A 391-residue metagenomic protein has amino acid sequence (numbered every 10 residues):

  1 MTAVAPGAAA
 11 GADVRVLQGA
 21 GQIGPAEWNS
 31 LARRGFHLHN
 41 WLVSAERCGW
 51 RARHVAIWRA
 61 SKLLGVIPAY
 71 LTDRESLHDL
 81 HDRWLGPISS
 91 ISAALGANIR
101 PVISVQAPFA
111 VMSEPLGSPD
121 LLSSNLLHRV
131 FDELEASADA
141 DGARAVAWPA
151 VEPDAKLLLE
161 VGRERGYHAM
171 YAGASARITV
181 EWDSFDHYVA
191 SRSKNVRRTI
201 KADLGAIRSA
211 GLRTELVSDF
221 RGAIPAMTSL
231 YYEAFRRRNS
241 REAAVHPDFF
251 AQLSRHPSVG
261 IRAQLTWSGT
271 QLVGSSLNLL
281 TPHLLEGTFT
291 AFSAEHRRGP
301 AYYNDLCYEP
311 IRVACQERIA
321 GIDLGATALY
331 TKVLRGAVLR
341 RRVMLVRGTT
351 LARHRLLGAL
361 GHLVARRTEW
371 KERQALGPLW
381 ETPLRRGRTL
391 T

Functional and structural regions predicted by a protein language model:
M1, R33, D120, Y232 (+1 more regions): Residue-level marker of positions within ordered structural domains that often coincide with functionally constrained
T2-A12, Y70-E75, M112, V161-H187 (+3 more regions): Active-site/acyl-donor-binding loops of N-acyltransferases
G11-L85, E135, R144-G299, R386-T391: A conserved beta-strand-loop-helix scaffold within acyl/acetyltransferase catalytic domains
A45-C48, G86-I88, L95-V102, R177-V180 (+8 more regions): Short C-terminal domain-edge/linker segments immediately following a structured domain
R51-R53, W58-R59, L64, T72-A172 (+1 more regions): Acyl-donor binding region in acyl/amide transferases
Y232-N239, S254-S258, Q271, L277-N278 (+6 more regions): Hydrophobic alpha-helix feature that most strongly marks membrane-spanning transmembrane helices and their immediate
